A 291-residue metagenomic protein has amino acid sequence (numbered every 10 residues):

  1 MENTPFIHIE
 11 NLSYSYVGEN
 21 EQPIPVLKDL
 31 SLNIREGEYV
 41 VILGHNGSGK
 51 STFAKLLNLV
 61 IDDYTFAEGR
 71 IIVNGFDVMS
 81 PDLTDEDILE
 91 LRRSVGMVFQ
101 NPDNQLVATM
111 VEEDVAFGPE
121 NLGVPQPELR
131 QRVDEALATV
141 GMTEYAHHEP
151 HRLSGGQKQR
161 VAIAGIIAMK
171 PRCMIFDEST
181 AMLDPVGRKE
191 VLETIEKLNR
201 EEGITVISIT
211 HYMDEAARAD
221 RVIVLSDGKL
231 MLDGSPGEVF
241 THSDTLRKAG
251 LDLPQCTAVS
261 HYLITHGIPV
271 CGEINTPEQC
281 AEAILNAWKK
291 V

Functional and structural regions predicted by a protein language model:
E2-F6, S15-D29, I61-Y64, P81-D87 (+1 more regions): A short, flexible loop at the N-terminus of ABC-type nucleotide-binding domains that lies
L43-S48: The feature captures the beta-strand-to-loop junction immediately N-terminal to the Walker
R70-E90: ABC ATPase NBD Q-loop/coupling interface
F76-D77, P127-Y145: Conserved ABC ATPase "signature" region
E149-L153, Q157: Conserved ABC ATPase signature
M174-D177: Catalytic Walker B motif of ABC-type/P-loop ATPase nucleotide-binding domains
